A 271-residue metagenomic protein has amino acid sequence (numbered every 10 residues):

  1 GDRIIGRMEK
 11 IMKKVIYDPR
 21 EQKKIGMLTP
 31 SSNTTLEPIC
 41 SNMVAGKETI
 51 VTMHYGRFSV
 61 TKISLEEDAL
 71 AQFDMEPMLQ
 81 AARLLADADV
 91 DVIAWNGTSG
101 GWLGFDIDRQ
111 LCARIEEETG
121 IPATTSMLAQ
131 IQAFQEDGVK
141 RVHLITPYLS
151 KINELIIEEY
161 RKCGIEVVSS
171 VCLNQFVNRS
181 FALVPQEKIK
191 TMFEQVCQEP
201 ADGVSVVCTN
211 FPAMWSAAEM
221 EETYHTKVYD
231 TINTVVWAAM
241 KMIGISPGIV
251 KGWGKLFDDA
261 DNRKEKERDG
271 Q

Functional and structural regions predicted by a protein language model:
E9-Q80, S150-P185: N-terminal glycine-rich anion-binding loop in soluble enzyme alpha/beta folds
G26, D91-N96, H143-I145, A201-C208: Periplasmic-binding protein-like
D74-A88, K188-A201: Short, well-structured alpha-helical segments in soluble
A82-P122: Glycine/small-residue-rich loop that forms an oxyanion/phosphate-binding "nest" at active or ligand-binding sites
L111-E118, P122-F176: Conserved beta-alpha
Q175-S180, V228-G248: Short, flexible loop segments at boundaries between secondary-structure elements
K190-T223, V235-V236: Hydrophobic alpha-helical
K241-R268: C-terminal accessory extensions appended to soluble enzyme cores
